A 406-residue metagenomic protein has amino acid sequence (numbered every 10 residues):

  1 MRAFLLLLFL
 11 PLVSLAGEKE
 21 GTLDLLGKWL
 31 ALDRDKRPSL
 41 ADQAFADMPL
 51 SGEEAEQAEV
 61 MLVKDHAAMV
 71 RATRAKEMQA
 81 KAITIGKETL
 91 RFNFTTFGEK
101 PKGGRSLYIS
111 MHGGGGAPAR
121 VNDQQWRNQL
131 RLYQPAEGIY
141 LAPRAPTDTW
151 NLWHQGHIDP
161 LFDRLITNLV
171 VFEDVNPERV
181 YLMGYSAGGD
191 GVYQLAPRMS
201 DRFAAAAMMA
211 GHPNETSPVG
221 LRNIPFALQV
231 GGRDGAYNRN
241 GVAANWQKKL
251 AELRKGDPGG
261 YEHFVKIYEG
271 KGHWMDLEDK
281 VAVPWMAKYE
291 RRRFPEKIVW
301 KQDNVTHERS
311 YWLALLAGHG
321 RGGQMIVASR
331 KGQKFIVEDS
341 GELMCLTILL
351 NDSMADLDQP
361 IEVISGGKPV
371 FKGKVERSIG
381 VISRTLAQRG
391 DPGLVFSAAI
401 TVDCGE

Functional and structural regions predicted by a protein language model:
A3-V13: Sec-dependent N-terminal signal peptides
G17-S106, P369, K374-G393, C404-E406: A domain-start/cap signature at the N-terminus of enzymes
G98-G103, W150-A187, R198-R202: Gly/Ser-rich "nucleophile elbow"/oxyanion-hole loop immediately N-terminal to the catalytic nucleophile in hydrolases
G104-V171: Active-site machinery of serine-nucleophile hydrolases
E178-R222: Primarily recognizes the serine-hydrolase "nucleophile elbow" in alpha/beta-hydrolase and SGNH/GDSL folds
A227-G231: Short beta-strand/loop motif that positions the catalytic acidic residue of the alpha/beta-hydrolase fold
G235, G241-K248, L253-M344: C-terminal catalytic histidine-bearing segment of alpha/beta-hydrolase fold enzymes
I298-E406: C-terminal beta-sandwich/jelly-roll accessory domains of carbohydrate-active enzymes
